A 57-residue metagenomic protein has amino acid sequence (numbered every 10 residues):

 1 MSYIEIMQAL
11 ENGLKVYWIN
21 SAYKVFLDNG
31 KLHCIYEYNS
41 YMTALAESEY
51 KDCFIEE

Functional and structural regions predicted by a protein language model:
M1, I55-E57: Short intrinsically disordered terminal tails
M1-A9: Mixed-charge, Lys/Arg-rich low-complexity intrinsically disordered regions
Q8-E11, I55: A ubiquitous, low-specificity "background" feature that marks scattered single residues across proteins without
L14-F54: Acidic, low-complexity, intrinsically disordered interaction modules
